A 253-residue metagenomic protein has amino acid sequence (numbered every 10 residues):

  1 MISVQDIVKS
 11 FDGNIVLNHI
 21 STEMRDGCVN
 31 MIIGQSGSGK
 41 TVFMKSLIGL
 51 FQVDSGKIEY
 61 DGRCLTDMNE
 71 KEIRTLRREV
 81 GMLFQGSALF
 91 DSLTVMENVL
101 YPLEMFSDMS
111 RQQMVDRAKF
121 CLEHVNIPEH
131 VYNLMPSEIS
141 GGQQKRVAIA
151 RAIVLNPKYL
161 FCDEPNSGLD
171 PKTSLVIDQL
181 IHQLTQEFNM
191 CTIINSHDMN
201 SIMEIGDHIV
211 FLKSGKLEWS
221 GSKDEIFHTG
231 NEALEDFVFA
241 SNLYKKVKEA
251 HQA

Functional and structural regions predicted by a protein language model:
I48: Helix-to-loop junction immediately C-terminal to a conserved catalytic motif
G56-C64: Conserved ABC transporter NBD signature motif
Q112-H130: Conserved ABC ATPase "signature" region
M135-I139, Q143: Conserved ABC ATPase signature
N156: Conserved catalytic motifs of ABC-family nucleotide-binding domains
L160-D163: Catalytic Walker B motif of ABC-type/P-loop ATPase nucleotide-binding domains
P171-T173: Helix N-cap at the start of a conserved alpha-helix in ABC-type nucleotide-binding domains
